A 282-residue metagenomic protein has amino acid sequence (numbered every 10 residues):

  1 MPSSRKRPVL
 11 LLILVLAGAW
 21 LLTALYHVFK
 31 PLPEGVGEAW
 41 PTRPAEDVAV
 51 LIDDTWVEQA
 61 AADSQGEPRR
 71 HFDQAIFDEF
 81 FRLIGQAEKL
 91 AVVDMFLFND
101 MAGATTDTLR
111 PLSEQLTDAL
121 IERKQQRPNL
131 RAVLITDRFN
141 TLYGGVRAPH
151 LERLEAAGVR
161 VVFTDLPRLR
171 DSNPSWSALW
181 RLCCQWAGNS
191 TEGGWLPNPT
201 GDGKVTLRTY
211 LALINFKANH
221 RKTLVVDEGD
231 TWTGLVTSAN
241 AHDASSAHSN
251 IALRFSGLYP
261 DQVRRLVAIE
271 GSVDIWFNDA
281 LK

Functional and structural regions predicted by a protein language model:
P2-K282: Charged, low-complexity intrinsically disordered terminal segments
